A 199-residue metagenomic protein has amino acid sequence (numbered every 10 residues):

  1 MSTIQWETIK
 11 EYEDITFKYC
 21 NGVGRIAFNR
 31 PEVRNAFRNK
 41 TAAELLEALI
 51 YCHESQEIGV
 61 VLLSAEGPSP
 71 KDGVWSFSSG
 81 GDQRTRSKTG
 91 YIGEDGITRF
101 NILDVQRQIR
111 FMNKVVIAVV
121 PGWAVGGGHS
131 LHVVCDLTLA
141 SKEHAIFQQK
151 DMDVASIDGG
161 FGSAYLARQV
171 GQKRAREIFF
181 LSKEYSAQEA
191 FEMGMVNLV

Functional and structural regions predicted by a protein language model:
M1-P68: Conserved CoA-thioester-binding segment of acyl-CoA-metabolizing enzymes
I26, L63, D82, L131-H132 (+1 more regions): Hydrophobic/aromatic residues within transmembrane alpha-helices of multi-pass small-molecule transporters
P31-R34, V74-W75, G80, H144-I146: A short, glycine- and basic residue-enriched loop/turn that sits immediately adjacent to a domain's principal
R34, R38, T98, G128: Glycine-rich acyl-CoA binding loop
R34-N35, S76, S156, L198: Short strand->helix junction
T41-L45, N101, L131: Hydrophobic alpha-helical membrane-association signature
A65-Q108, D153-A155: Glycine- (often His-adjacent) and acidic-residue-rich active-site loop that binds/positions the CoA thioester
R107-V199: Crotonase-fold acyl-CoA enzyme core
